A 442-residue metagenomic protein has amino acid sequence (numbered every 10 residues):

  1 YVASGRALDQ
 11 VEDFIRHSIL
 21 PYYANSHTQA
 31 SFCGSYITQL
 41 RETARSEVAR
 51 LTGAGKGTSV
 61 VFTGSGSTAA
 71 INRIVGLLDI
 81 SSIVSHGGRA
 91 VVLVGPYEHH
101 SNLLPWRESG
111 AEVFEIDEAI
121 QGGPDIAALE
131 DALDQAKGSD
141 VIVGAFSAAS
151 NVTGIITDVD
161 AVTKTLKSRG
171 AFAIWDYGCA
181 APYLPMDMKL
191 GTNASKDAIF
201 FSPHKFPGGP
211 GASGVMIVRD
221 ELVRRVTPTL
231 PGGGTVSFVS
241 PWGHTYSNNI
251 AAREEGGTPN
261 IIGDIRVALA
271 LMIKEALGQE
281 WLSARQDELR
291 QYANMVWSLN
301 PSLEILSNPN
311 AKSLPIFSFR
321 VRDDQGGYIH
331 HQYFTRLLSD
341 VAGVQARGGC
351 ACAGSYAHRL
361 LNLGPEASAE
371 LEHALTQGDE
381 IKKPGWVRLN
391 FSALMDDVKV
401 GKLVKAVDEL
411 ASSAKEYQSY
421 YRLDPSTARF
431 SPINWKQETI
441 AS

Functional and structural regions predicted by a protein language model:
Y1-S442: Pyridoxal 5′-phosphate
